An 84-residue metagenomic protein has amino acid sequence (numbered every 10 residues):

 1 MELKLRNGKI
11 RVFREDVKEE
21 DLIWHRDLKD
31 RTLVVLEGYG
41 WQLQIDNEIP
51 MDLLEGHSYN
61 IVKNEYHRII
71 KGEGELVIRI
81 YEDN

Functional and structural regions predicted by a protein language model:
M1-R14, V77-N84: Double-stranded beta-helix
K9-L28, N60-K63: Conserved short histidine dyad/triad with adjacent acidic residue
L22, Y39-Q44: Short beta-strand segments in beta-sandwich/barrel cores
I23, K29-D30, E55, E65 (+1 more regions): A structural signal for the main folded, soluble domain(s) of proteins
D27-W41: Short, conserved beta-strand element in jelly-roll/cupin
D46-N64: Short acidic-glycine-tyrosine-enriched beta hairpin
V62-N84: Ligand-binding loop in jelly-roll beta-barrel domains
